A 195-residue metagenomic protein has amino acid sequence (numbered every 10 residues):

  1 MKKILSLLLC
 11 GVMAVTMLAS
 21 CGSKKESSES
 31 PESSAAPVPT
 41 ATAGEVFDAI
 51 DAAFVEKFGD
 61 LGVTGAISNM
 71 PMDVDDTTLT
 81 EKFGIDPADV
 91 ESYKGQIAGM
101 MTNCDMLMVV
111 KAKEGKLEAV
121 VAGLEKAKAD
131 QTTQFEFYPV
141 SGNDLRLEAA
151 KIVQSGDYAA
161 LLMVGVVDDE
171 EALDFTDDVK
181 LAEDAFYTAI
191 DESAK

Functional and structural regions predicted by a protein language model:
M1-I4, G11: Positively charged n-region of N-terminal signal peptides that target proteins for export
T16-S20: C-terminal motif of bacterial Sec signal peptides marking the signal peptidase cleavage site
G22-K25: Bacterial signal peptide processing site
E29-T78, A98, A189-S193: N-terminal, charge-rich interaction modules
G62-D105, A119: Short, compositionally biased low-complexity segments enriched in polar/charged residues
N103-E114: A short acidic-to-branched-hydrophobic micro-motif
V121-G156: Short Gly/Thr-rich strand-loop-strand
N143-K195: A short, solvent-exposed beta-edge/loop patch
